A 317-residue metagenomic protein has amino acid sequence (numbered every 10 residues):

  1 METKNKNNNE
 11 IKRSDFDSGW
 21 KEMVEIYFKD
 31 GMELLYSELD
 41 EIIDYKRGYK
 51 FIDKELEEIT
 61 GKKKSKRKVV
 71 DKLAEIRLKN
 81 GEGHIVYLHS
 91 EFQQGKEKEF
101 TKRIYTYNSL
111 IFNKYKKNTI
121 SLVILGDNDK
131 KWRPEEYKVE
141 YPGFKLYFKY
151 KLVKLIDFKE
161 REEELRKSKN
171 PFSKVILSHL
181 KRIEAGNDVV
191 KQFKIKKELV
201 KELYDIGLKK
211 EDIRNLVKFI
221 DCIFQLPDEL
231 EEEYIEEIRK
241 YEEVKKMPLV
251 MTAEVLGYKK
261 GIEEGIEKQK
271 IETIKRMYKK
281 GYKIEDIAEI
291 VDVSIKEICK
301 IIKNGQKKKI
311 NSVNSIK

Functional and structural regions predicted by a protein language model:
M1-P227, K317: Conserved single-residue anchors adjacent to enzymatic active/cofactor-binding motifs
T3, N80-Q94, G186-K317: Short, charged alpha-helical interaction segments and adjacent helix-coil junctions
